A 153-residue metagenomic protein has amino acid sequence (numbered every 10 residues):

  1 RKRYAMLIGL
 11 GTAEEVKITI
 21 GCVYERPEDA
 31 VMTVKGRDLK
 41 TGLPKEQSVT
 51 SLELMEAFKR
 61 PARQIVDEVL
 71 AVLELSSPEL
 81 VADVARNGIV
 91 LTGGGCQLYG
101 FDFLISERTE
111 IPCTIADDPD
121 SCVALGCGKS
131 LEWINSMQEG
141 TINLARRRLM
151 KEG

Functional and structural regions predicted by a protein language model:
R1, I111-I115, I142, L149-E152: Short beta-alpha connecting loops at secondary-structure transitions that line or flank enzyme active sites
R1-K59: Phosphate-binding glycine-rich/basic clefts of nucleotide- and phosphate-handling proteins, predominantly
G9, A13, E28, K129 (+1 more regions): Acidic, glycine/GT-rich loop-and beta-edge segments that sit at the periphery of enzyme/chaperone cores
V16, V69, L91, C127: Residue-level signature of catalytic and energy-coupling elements of molecular machines, predominantly ATP/GTP-dependent
G21, E25, V81-I105: Glycine-rich phosphate-binding loops at beta-strand->alpha-helix junctions
T33, V90, T114-I115: Structured core elements
A57-A85, S130-W133: Phosphate/ATP-binding catalytic cores across multiple sugar-kinase/actin-like superfamilies, primarily ASKHA
F103-K129, W133, M137: Conserved phosphate-binding/catalytic loops in two-lobed NTP-binding clefts
